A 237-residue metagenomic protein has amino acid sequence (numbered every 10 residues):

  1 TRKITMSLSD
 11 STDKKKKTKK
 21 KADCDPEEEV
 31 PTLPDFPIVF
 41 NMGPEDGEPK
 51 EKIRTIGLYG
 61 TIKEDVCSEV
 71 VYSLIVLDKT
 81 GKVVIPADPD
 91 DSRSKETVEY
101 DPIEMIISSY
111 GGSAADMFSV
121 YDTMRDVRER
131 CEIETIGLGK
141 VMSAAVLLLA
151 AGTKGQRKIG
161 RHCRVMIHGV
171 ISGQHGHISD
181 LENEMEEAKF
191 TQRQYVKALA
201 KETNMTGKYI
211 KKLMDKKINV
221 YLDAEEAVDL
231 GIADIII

Functional and structural regions predicted by a protein language model:
R2-I237: Terminal-region recognition feature
